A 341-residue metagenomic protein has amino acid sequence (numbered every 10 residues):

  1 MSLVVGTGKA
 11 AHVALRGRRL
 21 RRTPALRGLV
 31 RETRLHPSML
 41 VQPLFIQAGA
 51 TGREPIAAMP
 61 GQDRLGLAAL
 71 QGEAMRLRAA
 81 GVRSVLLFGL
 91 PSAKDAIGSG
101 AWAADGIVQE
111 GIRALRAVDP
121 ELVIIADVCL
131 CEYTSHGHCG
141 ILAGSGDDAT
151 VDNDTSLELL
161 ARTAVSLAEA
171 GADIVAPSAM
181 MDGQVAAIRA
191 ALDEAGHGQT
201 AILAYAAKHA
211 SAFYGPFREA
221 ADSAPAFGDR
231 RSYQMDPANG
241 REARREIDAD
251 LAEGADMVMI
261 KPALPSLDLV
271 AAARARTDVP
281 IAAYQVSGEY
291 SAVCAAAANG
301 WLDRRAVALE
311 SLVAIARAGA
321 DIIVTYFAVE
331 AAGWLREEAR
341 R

Functional and structural regions predicted by a protein language model:
S2-R31: N-terminal amphipathic/basic leader segments beginning at the initiator methionine
L3, T23, M39-V41, Q47-R341: Alpha/beta enzyme core
